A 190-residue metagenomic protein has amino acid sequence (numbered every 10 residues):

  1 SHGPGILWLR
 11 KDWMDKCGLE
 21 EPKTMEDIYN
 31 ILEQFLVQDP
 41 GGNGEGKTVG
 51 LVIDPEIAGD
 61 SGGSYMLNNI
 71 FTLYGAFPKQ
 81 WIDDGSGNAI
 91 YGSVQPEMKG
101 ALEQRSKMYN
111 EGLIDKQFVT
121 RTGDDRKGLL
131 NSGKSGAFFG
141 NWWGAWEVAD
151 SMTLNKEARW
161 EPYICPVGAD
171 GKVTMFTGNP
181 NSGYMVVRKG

Functional and structural regions predicted by a protein language model:
S1-G190: Extracytoplasmic/secretory soluble proteins
